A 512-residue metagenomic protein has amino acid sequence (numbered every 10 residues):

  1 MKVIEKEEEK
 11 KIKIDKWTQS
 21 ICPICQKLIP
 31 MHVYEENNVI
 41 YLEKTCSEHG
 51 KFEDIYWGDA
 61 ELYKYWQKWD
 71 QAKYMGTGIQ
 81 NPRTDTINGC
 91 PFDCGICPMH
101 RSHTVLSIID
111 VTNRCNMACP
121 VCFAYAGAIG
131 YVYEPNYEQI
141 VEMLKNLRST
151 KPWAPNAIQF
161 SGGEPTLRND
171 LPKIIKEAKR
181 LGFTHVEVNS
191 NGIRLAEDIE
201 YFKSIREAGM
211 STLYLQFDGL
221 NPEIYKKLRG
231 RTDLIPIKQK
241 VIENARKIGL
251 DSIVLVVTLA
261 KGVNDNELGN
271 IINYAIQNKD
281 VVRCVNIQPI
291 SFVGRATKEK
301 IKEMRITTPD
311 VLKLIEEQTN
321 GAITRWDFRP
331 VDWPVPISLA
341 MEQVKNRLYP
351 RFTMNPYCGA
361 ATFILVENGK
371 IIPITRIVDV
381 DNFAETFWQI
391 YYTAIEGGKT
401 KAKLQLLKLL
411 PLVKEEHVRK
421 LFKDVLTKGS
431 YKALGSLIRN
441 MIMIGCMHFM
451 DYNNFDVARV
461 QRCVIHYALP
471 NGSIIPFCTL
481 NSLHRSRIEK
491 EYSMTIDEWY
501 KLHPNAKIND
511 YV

Functional and structural regions predicted by a protein language model:
M1-I87, G95, N346-V512: Radical SAM enzyme core and accessory elements
I14-K16, E36-N38, R101-H103, R180 (+3 more regions): Solvent-exposed loop and beta-edge segments used for protein-protein assembly and interaction
N38-D59, Q67-S190, R194-A196, E200 (+2 more regions): Conserved alpha-helical substructure of the radical SAM core
I109-V111, F123-A126, G162, S190 (+5 more regions): Glycine-rich, histidine-containing beta strand-loop boundary motifs that form or position
Y125-G130, L220-E223, F292: A short, flexible beta-alpha/helix-coil linker loop
A126-E134, K227-T232, K300-I301: Short glycine-enriched, charge-decorated loop/helix-capping segments at active-site entrances that position
V141-Q159, R168-P289: Radical SAM/AdoMet-radical enzyme domain recognition
I235, K247-S436: Radical SAM enzyme [4Fe-4S]-AdoMet core and its adjacent flexible, acidic and glycine-rich loops/tails across
